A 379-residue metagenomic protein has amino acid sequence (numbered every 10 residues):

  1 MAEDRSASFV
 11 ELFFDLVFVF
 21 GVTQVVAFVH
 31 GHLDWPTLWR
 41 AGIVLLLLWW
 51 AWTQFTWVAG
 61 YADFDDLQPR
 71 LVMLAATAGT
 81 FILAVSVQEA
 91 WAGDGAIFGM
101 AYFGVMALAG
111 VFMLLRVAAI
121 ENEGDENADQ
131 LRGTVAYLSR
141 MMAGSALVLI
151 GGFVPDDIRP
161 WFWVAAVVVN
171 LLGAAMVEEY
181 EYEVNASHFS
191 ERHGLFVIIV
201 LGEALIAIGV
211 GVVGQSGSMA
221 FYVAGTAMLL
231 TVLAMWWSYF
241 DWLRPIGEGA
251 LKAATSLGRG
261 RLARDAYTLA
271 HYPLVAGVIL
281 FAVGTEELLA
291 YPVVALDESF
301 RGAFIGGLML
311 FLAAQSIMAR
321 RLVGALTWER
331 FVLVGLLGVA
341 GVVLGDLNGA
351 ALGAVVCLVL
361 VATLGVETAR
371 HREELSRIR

Functional and structural regions predicted by a protein language model:
M1-L12, V17-F20, G31, G42-A62 (+7 more regions): Predominantly late transmembrane helices and immediately cytosolic-facing juxtamembrane segments
T23-P36: A short alpha/beta connector and helix-capping loop motif
P36-G42: Short secondary-structure junction/hinge motifs that connect adjacent elements
I158-P160, L347-L358: Loop-to-transmembrane alpha-helix initiation sites
V200, A207, A350-V355, R379: Terminal transmembrane helical module of multi-pass membrane proteins
R321-A325, V342-G353: Membrane-helix boundary connector in multi-pass membrane proteins
V343, V359-L360: Generic low-polarity alpha-helical segments
E373-R379: Intrinsic disorder in cytosolic terminal tails and internal cytosolic loops of multi-pass membrane transporters
